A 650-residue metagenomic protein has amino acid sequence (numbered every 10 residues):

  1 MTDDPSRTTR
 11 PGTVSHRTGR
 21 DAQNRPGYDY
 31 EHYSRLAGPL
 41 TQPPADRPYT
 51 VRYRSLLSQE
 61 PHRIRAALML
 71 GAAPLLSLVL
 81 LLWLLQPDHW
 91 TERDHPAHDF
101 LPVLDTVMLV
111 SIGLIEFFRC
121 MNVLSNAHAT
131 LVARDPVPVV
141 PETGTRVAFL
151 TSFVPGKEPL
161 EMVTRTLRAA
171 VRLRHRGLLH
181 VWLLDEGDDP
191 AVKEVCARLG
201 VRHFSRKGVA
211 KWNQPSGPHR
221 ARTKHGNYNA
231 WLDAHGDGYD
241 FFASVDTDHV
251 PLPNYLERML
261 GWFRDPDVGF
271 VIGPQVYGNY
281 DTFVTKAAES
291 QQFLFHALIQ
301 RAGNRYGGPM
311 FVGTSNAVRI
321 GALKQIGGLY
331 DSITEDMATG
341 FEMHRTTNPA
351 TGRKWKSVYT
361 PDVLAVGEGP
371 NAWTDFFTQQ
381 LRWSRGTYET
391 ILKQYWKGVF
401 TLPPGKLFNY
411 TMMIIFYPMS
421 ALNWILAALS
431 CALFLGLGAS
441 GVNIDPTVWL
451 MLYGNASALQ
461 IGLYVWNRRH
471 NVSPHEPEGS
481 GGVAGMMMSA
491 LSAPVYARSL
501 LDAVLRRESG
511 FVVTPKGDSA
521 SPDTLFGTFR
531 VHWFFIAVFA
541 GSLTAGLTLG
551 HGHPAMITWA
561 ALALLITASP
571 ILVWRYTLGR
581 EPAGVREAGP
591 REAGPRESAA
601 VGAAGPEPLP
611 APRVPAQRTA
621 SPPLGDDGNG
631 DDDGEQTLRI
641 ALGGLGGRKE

Functional and structural regions predicted by a protein language model:
Y49-R165: N-proximal low-complexity "stem/linker" segments adjacent to membrane-targeting elements
R54-A72, E158, M162-V163, L402-N423 (+2 more regions): Loop-to-transmembrane boundary segments
V79-G113, A129-A133, V139, F416-G510 (+1 more regions): Membrane-embedded multi-pass helical conduit in multi-pass membrane proteins, especially envelope-biosynthetic
T166-L178: Short, acidic, metal-binding catalytic loop of nucleotide-sugar glycosyltransferases
D185-K193, A197, G208-K211: A conserved acidic beta->alpha catalytic loop
F204-D240, P253-A338, E342-G352, L364-I415: Long helical/loop segments within the catalytic core of UDP-sugar-dependent glycosyltransferases, especially the large
F241-V245: Short aromatic-hydrophobic micro-motifs that form the base-stacking/packing surface for donor nucleotide recognition
D246-V250: The conserved acidic donor/metal-binding loop of glycosyltransferases
